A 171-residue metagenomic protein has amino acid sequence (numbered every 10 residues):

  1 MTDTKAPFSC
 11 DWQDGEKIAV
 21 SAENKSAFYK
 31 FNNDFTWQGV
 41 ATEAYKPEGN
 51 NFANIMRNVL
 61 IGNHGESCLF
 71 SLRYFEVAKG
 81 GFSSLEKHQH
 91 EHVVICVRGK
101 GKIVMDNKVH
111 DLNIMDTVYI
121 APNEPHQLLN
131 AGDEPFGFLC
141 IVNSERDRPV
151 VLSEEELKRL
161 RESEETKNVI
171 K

Functional and structural regions predicted by a protein language model:
M1-C68, E155-K171: A short, N-terminal "cap"/entry segment at the start of jelly-roll beta-barrel domains of the cupin/DSBH fold
N54-L60, L72-H88: Conserved short histidine dyad/triad with adjacent acidic residue
Y74, Y119, E134-V151: A short hydrophobic beta-strand segment most commonly corresponding to one strand of the jelly-roll/cupin
Y74-A78, K87-M105, I141-S144: Short, conserved beta-strand element in jelly-roll/cupin
V93, K100-K102, V109, P125 (+1 more regions): Structural motif
N107-P122: Short acidic-glycine-tyrosine-enriched beta hairpin
N130-A131: Asparagine-centered strand-capping/turn motif at beta-strand->loop junctions
